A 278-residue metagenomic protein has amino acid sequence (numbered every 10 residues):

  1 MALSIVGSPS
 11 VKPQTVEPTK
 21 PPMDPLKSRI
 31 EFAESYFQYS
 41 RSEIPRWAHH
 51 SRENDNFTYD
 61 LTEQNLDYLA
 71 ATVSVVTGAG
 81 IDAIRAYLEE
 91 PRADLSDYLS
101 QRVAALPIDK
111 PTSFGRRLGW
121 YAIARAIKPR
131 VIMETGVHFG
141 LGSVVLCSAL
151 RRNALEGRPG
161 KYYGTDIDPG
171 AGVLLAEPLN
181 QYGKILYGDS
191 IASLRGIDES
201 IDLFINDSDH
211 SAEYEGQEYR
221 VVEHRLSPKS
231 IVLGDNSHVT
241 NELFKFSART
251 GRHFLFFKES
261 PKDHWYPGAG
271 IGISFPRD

Functional and structural regions predicted by a protein language model:
S4, S8-S10: Serine residues within intrinsically disordered or low-complexity segments
P18-I84: N-terminal auxiliary segments of SAM/dcSAM-dependent transferases
P18-P22, R29, I108-D278: S-adenosylmethionine/decaboxylated-SAM
Q64-D67, A71, A79-D82, A86 (+5 more regions): Generic alpha-helical secondary structure signal
T72, Y87, Y98-Q101, S193 (+1 more regions): Residues that form generic nucleotide/phosphate-binding pockets
T77-S113, R125: Class I SAM-dependent transferase core
